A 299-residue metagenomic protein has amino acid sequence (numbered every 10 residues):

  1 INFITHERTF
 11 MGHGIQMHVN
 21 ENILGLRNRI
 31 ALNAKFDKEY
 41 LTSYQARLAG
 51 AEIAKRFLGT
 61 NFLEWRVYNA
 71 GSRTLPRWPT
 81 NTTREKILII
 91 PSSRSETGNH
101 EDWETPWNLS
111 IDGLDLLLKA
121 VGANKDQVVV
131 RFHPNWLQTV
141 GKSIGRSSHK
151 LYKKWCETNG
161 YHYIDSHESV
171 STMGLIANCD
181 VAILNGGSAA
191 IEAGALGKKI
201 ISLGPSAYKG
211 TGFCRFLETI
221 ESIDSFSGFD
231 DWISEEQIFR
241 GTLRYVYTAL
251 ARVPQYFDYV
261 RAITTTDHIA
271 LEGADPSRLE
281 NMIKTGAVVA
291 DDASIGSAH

Functional and structural regions predicted by a protein language model:
I1, I87-S95, I269-A270, A274: P-loop NTPase catalytic cores that bind/hydrolyze ATP
I1-E39: Active-site and donor-binding regions of nucleotide-sugar-utilizing enzymes
I1-F3, E7-T9, G14, H167-R215: A donor-sugar binding/catalytic signature common to diverse glycosyltransferases and related nucleotide-sugar
I4, V129, H162-I164: General small-molecule cofactor/ligand-binding pocket signal
H13, H18-L24, D102-P106, I144-S147 (+2 more regions): Short secondary-structure boundary/capping segments
G25-T74, G212-H299: Leloir-type glycosyltransferase catalytic cores
R56-Y152: Conserved catalytic-core segment of nucleotide-activated headgroup transferases in glycan assembly
N81-T82, E104-T105, G141-I191, A195: Donor nucleotide-activated moiety binding/catalytic core segment of transferases that use nucleotide-activated donors
